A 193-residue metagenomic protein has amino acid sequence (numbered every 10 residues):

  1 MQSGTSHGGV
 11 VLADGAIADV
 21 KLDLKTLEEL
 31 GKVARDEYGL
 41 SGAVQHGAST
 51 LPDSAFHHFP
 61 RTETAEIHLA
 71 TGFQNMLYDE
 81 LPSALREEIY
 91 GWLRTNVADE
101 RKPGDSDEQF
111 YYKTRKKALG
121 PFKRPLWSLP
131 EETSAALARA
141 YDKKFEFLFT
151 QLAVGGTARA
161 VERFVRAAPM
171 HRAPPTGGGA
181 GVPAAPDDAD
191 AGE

Functional and structural regions predicted by a protein language model:
M1-L12, L40-V44: Core alpha/beta catalytic barrel or barrel-like domain that forms the active/cofactor pocket in diverse metabolic
S3-H7, G47-L51, T71-N75: Active-site-proximal loop/turn and secondary-structure-junction residues that shape catalytic pockets, frequently
G9-L24, E88: Glycine-rich tight-turn/loop motif centered on a GG-T
V20-L40: Alpha-helix-loop-beta-strand connector modules within alpha/beta enzyme cores
H46, F59: Conserved, mostly hydrophobic/aromatic
T62-E80: Glycine-rich phosphate-binding active-site loops on the catalytic face of alpha/beta enzymes
L77-L93, F145, F149: C-terminal helical cap(s) of enzyme catalytic domains, especially alpha/beta-barrels
Q109-E193: C-terminal extensions of enzymes
